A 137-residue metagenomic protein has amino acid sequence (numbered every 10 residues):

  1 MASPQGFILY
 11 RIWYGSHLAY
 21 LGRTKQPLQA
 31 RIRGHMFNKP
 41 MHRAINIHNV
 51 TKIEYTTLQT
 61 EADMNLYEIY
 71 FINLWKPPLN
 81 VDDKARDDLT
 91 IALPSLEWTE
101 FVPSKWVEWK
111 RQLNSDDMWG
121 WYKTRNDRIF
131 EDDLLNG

Functional and structural regions predicted by a protein language model:
M1-A19, Q26-G137: Boundary/linker segments flanking structured domains
